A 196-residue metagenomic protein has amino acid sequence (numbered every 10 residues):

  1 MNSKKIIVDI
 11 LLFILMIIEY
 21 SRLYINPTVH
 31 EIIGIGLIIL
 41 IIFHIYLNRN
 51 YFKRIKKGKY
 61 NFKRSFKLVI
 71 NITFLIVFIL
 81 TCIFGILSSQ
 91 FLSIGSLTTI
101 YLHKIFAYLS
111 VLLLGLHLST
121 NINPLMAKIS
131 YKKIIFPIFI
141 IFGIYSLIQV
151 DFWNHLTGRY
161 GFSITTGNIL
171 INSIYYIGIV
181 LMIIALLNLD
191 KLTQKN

Functional and structural regions predicted by a protein language model:
M1-N196: Membrane-embedded alpha-helical bundles that constitute the cytochrome b-like, heme-associated redox core of multi-pass
